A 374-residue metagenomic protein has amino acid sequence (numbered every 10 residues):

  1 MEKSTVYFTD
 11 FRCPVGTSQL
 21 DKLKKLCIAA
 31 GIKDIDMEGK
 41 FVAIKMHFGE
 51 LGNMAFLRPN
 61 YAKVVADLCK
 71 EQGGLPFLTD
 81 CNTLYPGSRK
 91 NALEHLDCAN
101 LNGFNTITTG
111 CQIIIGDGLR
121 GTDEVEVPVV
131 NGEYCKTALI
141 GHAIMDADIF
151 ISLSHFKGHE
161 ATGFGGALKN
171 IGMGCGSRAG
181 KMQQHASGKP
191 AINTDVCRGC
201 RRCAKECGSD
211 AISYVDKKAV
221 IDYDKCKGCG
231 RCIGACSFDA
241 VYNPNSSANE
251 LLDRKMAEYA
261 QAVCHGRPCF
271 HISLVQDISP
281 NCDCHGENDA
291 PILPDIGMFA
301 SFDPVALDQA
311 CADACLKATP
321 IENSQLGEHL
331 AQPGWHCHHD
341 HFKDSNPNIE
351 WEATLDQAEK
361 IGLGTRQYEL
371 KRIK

Functional and structural regions predicted by a protein language model:
E2-Y61, E71-D80, Y85-K374: Extended, low-polarity segments enriched in aliphatic/aromatic residues
A66-D67: Terminal amphipathic helices with adjacent charged low-complexity linkers/tails
